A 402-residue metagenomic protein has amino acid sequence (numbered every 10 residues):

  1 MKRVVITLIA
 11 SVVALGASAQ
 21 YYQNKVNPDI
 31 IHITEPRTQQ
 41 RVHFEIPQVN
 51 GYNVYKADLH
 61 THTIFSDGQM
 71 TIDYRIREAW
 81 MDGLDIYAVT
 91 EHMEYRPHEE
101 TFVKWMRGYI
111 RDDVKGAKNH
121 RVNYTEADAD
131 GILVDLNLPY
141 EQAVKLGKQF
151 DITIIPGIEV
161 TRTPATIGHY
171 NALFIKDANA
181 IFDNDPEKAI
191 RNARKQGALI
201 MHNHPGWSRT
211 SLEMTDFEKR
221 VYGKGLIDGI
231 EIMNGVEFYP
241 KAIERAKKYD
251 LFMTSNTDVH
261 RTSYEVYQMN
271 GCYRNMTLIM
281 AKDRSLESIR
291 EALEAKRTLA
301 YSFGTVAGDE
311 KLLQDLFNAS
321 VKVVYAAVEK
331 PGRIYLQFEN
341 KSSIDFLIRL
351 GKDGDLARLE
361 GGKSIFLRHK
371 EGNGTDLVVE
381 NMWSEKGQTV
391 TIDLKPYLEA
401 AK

Functional and structural regions predicted by a protein language model:
K2, Q20-A57, I76, G168-I175 (+1 more regions): Charged catalytic cores and adjacent phosphate/nucleic-acid-binding surfaces used for phosphate/nucleic-acid chemistry
K2-L8: Sec-dependent signal peptide recognition, specifically the positively charged N-region followed immediately by
T7, T63, T90-E94, T257 (+1 more regions): Ser/Thr-centric signal marking residues that sit in or immediately flank functional binding/regulatory motifs
A10-S18: Hydrophobic h-region of N-terminal signal peptides that target proteins for export in Gram-negative bacteria
T34-Q196, N203, G225, I232-M233 (+2 more regions): A metal-dependent hydrolase metal-coordination microenvironment
F65, W207-S211: Short, small-residue-enriched loops and turns at beta-alpha junctions that line or gate enzyme active sites
L199, P205, E213-D216: His/acidic metal-ligating clusters that form di-metal
